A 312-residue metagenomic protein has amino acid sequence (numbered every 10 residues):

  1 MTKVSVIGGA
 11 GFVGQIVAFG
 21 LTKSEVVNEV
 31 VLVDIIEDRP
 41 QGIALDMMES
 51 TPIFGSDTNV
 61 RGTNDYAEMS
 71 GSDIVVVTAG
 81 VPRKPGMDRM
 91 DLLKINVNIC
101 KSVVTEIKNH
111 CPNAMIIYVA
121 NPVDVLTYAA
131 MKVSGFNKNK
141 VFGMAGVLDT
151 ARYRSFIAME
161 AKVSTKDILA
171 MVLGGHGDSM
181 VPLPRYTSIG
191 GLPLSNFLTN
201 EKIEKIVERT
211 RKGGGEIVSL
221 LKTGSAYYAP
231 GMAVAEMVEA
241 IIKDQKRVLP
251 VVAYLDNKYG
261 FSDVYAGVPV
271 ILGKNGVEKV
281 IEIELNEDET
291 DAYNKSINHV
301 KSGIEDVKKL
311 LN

Functional and structural regions predicted by a protein language model:
M1-V4: Extreme N-terminal starter segment of soluble prokaryotic enzymes
A10: Conserved glycine-rich cofactor-binding loop
G14-Q15: N-terminal Rossmann-fold NAD(P) dinucleotide-binding loop
E29-V31: Short beta-strand element of Class I
V33-S72, K301-K309: Conserved N-terminal Rossmann-fold NAD(P) cofactor-binding segment
P52-A114: Rossmann-like NAD(P)-binding element
D88-R154: Rossmann-like NAD(P)(H) cofactor-binding subdomain of soluble oxidoreductases
S134-K140, D149-N312: C-terminal substrate-binding/catalytic lobe of Rossmann-fold NAD(P)-dependent dehydrogenases
